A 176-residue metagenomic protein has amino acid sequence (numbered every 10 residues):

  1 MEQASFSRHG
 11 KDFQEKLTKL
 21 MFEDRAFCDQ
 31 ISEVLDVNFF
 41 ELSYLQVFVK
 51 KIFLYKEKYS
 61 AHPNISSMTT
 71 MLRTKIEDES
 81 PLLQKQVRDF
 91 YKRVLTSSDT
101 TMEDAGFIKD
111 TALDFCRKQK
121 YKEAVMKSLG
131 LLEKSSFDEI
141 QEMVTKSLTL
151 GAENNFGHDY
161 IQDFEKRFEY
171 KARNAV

Functional and structural regions predicted by a protein language model:
M1-F115: Noncatalytic partner-interaction/assembly domains of nucleic-acid and motor enzyme complexes, especially the accessory
K19-M21, G151-V176: The Walker A/P-loop phosphate-binding site
E41-Q46, R73-E77, L132-E133, F137 (+2 more regions): Short alpha-helical interface elements
Y59, L95, T111, V125 (+3 more regions): Generic alpha-helical secondary structure signal
S67-R73, E142-T149, E169: Short alpha-helical interface patches
E79, V94, S98, S147 (+2 more regions): Short, flexible helical or helix-coil boundary motifs
D99-D163: Interdomain "pre-motor" coupling segment immediately N-terminal to P-loop NTPase/helicase cores
